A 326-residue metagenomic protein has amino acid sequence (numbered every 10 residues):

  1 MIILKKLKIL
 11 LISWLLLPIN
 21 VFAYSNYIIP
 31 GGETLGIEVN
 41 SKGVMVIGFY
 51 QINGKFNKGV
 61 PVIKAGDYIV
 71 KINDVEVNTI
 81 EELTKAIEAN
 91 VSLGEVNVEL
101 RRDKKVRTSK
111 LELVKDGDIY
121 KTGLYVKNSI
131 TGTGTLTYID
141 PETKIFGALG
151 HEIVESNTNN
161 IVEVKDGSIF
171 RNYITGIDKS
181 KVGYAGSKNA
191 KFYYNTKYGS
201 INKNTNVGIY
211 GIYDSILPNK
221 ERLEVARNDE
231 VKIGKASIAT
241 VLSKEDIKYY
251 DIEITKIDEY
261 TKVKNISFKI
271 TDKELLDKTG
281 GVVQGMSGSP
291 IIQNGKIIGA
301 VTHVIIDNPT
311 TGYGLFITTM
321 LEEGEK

Functional and structural regions predicted by a protein language model:
I2-A23: Sec-dependent N-terminal signal peptides of Gram-positive bacterial secreted proteins and lipoproteins
G31-A65, S267: PDZ/PDZ-like groove recognition
L35, T84-G123: PDZ-domain C-terminal substructure recognizer with occasional recognition of PDZ-binding tails
K42, A65-G66, K232, S287 (+1 more regions): Short, flexible surface segments
F56-Y68, A89-V91, G281-G285, P290: A short glycine-leucine-enriched loop at secondary-structure breakpoints that most characteristically corresponds
V60-E81, I291-Q293, I298-G299: Conserved PDZ fold ligand-binding element
V75-A86, I247-Y249, D307-T311: Short, Lys/Arg- and Gly-enriched loop/turn segments at beta-strand edges
K115-G280, Q284, Q293-N294, T302 (+1 more regions): Serine endopeptidase catalytic core focused on the charge-relay Asp
